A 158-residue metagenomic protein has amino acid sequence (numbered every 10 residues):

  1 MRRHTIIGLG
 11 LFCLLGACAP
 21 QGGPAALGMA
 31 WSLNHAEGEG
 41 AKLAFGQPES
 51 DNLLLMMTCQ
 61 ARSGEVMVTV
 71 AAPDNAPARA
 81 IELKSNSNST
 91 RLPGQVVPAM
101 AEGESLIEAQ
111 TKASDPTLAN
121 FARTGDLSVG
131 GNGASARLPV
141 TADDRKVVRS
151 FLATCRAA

Functional and structural regions predicted by a protein language model:
M1-G8: Bacterial N-terminal signal peptides that target proteins for export
L14-A17: C-terminal motif of bacterial Sec signal peptides marking the signal peptidase cleavage site
A19-G22: Bacterial signal peptide processing site
A26-S50: Post-signal peptide N-terminal segment of mature Sec-exported envelope proteins
Q47-A78: Short, surface-exposed binding/anchoring microloops in extracellular/periplasmic proteins
R79-R91: Extended low-complexity, serine/threonine- and proline-enriched intrinsically disordered segments
L92-A158: Internal interaction segment
